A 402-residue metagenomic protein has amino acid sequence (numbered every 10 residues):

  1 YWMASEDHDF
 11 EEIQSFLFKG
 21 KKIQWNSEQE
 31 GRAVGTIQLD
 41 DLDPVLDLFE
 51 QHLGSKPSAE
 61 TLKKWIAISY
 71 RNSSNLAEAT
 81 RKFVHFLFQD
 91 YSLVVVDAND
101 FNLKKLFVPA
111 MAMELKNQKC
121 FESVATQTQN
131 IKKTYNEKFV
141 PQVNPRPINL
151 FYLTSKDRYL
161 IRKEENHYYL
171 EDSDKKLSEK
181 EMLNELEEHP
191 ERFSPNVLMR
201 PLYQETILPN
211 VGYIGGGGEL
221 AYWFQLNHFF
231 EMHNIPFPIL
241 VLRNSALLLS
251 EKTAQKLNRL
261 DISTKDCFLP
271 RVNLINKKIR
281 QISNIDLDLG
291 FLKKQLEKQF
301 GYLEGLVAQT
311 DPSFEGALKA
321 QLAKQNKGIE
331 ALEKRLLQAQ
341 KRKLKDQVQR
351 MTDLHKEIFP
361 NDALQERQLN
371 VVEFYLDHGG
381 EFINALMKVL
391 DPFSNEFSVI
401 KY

Functional and structural regions predicted by a protein language model:
Y1-D9, P238: Glycine-rich phosphate/pyrophosphate-binding loops and their adjacent beta-strand/loop elements at enzyme active sites
H8-L17, F107-M111: Short acidic, glycine/serine/threonine-rich loops at helix termini
F10-F16, L248-Q281: A structural-propensity feature for long, helix-poor, extended segments
F16-P44: A glycine-rich helix N-cap at a beta->alpha junction
L46-S69: Residues forming anionic-ligand binding surfaces in small-molecule and nucleic-acid pockets of primarily soluble enzymes
W65-Y70, Y203-G212, E333-L337, K401-Y402: Glycine- and acidic
F83-L177, E181, N273, K277-Y402: Long, compositionally biased intrinsically disordered regions
P141-V211, G217-H228, F237-I239, N244-K252 (+1 more regions): A translation/RNA-centric and nucleic-acid-associated enzymatic feature enriched in Class II aminoacyl-tRNA synthetases
